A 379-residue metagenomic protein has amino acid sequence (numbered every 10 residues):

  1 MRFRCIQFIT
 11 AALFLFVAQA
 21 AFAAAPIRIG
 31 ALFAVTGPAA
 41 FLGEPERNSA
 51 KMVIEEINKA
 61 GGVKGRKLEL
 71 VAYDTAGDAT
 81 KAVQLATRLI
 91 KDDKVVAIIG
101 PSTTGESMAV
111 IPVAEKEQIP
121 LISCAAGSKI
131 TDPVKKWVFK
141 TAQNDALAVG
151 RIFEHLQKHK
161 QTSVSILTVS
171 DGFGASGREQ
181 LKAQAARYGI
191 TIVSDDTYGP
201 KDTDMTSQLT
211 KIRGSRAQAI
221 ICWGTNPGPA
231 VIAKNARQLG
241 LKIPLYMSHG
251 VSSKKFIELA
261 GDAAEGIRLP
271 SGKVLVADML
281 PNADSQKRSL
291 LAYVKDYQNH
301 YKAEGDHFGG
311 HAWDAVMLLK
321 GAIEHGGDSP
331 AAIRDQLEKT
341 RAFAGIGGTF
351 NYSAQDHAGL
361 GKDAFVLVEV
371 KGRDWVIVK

Functional and structural regions predicted by a protein language model:
R2-F16, A23-K379: Extracytosolic ligand-binding ectodomains
